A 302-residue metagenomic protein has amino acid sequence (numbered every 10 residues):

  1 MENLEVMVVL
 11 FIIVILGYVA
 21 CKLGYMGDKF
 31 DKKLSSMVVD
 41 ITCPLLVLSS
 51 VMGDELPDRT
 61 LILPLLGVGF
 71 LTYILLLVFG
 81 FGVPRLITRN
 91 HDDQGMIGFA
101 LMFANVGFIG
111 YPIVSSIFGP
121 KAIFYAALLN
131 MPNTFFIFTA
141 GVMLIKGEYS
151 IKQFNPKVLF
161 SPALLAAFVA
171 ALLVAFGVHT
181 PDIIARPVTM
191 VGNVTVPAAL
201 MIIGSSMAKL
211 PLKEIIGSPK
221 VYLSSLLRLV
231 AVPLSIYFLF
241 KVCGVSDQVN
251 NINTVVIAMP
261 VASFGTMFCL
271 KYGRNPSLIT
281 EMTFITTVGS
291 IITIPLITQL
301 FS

Functional and structural regions predicted by a protein language model:
M1-S302: Alpha-helical transmembrane segments of multi-pass small-molecule/ion transporters
